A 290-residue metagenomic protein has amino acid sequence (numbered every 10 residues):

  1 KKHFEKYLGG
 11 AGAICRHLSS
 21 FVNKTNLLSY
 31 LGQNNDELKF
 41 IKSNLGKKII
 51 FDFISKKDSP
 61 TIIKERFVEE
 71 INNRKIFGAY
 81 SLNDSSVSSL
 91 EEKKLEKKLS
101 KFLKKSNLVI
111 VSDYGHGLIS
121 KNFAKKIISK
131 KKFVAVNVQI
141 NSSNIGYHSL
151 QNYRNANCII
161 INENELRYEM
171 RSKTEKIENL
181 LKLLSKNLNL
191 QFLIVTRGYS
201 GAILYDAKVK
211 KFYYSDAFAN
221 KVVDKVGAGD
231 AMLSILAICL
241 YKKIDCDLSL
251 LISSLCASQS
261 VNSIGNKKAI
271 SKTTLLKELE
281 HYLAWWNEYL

Functional and structural regions predicted by a protein language model:
K1-I62, K93, K277-E280: Substrate-binding N-lobe of the ribokinase-like
L18, V109, I159-N162: Residue-level signal for inorganic ion chemistry
S19-N26, K104-L108, L188: Short, surface-exposed connector motifs at secondary-structure boundaries
N26-Y30, D52, L108-I110, A135 (+1 more regions): A structural signal for isolated positions on well-ordered beta-strands in alpha/beta enzyme cores
F53-S59, K64-L103: Conserved phosphate-binding/catalytic loop of the ribokinase/pfkB sugar-kinase fold
V68, N155-N164: Non-cysteine beta-strand/loop elements that form the S-adenosyl-L-methionine
S86, K105, S112, I119-N155 (+1 more regions): Conserved phosphate-binding/catalytic region of the ribokinase-like
L166-R167, L275: A generic structural signal for short hydrophobic patches within well-formed alpha-helices
